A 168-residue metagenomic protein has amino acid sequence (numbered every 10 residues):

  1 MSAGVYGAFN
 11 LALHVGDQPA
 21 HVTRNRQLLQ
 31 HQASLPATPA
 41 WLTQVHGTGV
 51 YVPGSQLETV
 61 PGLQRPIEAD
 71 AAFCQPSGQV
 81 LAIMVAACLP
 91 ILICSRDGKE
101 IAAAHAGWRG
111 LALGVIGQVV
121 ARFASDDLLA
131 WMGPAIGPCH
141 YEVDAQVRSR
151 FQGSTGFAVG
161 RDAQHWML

Functional and structural regions predicted by a protein language model:
M1-L168: Active-site microenvironment for binding and transforming phosphate-containing groups
